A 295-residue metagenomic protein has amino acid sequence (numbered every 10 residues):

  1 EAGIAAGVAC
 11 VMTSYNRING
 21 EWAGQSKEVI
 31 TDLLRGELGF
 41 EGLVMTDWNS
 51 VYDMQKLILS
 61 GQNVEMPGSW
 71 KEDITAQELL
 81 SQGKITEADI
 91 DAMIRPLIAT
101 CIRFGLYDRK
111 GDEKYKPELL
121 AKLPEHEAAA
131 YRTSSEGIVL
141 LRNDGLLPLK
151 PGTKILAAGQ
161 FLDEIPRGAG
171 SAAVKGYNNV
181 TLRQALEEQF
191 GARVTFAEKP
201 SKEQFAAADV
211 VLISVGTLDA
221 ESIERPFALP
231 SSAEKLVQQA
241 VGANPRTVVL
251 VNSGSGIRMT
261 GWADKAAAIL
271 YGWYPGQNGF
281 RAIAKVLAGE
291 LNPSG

Functional and structural regions predicted by a protein language model:
E1, G20-Q25, G39, M45-M54 (+2 more regions): C-terminal non-catalytic regions of proteins with extracellular/luminal or membrane-system context
A2-A6: Alpha/beta enzyme core
G7, G61, N244-R246: Glycine-centered short loops/turns at secondary-structure junctions
V8, M66, G105, R109 (+2 more regions): Residue-level signal for secondary-structure boundary elements
A9-C10, N63, A267: Short acidic/polar active-site loop segments enriched in Thr and Asp
T13-A23, T31-S134, L212, L250: Active-site or pore-adjacent capping/gating segments
E28: Catalytic core of the metallo-beta-lactamase
